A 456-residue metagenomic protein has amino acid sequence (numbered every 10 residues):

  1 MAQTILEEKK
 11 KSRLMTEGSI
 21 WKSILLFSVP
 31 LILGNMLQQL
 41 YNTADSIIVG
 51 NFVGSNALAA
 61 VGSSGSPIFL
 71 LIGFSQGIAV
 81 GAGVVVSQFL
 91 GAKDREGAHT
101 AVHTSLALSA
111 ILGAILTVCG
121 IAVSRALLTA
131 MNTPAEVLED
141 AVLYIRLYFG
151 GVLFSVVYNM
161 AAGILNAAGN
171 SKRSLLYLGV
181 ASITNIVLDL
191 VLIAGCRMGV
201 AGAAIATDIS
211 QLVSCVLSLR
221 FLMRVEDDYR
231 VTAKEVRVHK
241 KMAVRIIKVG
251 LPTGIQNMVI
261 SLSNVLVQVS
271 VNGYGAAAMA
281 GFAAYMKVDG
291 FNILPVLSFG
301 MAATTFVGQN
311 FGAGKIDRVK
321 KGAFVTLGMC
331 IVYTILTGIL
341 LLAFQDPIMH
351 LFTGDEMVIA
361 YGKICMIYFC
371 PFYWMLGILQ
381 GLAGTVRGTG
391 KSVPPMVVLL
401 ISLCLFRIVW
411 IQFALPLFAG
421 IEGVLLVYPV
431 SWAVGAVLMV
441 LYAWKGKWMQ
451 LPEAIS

Functional and structural regions predicted by a protein language model:
M1-S28, V86-G151, G195-L251, V307-F372 (+1 more regions): Short alpha-helical transmembrane segments in multi-pass integral membrane proteins
E17, W21-L40, A44, P67-F74 (+7 more regions): Residue-level signal for short hydrophobic patches within transmembrane helices of multi-pass membrane transporters
L26-D45, L147, A181, S210-S214 (+3 more regions): Transmembrane helical elements of multi-pass membrane transporters/channels
L31, N35, I47, N51 (+17 more regions): Transmembrane alpha-helix boundary and packing residues in multipass membrane permease domains and related
M36, L40-L58, L128-A135, V191-M198 (+5 more regions): Helix-terminus/linker motif at the lipid-water interface of multi-pass membrane proteins
V49-F69, A135-D140, V200-A201, M242-V249 (+5 more regions): Interfacial/gating helices of multi-pass transporter permease domains
L58-V118, S155-S174, Q268, G281-Q345 (+2 more regions): Small-residue-rich hydrophobic transmembrane alpha-helices
A79, Y148-N166, S174-S182, A203-V216 (+4 more regions): Short runs within selected transmembrane alpha-helices of multi-pass transporters and secretion channels
